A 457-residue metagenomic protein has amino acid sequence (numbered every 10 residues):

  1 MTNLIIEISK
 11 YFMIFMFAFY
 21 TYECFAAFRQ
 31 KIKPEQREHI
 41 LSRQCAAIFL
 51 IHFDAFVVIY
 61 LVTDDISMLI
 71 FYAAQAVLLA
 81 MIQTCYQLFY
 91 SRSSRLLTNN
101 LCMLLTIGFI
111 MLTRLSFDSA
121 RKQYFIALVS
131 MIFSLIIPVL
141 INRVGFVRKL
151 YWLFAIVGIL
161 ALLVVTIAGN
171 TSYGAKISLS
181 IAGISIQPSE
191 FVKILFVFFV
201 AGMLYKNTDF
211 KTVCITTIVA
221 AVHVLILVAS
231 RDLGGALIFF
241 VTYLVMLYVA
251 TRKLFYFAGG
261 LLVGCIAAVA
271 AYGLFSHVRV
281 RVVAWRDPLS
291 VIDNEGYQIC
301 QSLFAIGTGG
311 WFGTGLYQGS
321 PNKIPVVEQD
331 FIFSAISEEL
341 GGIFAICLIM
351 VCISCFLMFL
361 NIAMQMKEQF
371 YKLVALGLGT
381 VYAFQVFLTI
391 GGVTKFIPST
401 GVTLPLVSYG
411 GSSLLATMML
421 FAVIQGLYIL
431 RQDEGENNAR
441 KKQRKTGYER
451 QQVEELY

Functional and structural regions predicted by a protein language model:
M1-F17: Hydrophobic transmembrane alpha-helical segments in integral membrane proteins
A18-F25, Q83-T84: Alpha-helical transmembrane segments
Y22-I40: Membrane-interface helix-loop junction between the first two transmembrane segments
E35-L41, A120, S189, T212-I215 (+7 more regions): Membrane-interface alpha-helices at helix entry/exit sites of multi-pass transporters
D64-E295, S334-G392, M419, V423 (+1 more regions): Hydrophobic alpha-helical transmembrane segments of multi-pass inner membrane proteins, especially in bacterial systems
I306-I343, A363-M366, F370: Long extracytoplasmic/lumenal interhelical loops at the membrane interface of multi-pass membrane proteins
T389-Y457: A juxtamembrane structural motif centered on a specific transmembrane helix
